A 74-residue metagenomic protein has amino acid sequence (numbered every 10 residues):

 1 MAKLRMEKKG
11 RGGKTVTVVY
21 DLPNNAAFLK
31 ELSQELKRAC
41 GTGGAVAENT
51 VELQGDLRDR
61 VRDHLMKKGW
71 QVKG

Functional and structural regions predicted by a protein language model:
M1-A47, D59-G74: Long, charged, low-complexity intrinsically disordered regions
T50-G55: A generic structural motif
